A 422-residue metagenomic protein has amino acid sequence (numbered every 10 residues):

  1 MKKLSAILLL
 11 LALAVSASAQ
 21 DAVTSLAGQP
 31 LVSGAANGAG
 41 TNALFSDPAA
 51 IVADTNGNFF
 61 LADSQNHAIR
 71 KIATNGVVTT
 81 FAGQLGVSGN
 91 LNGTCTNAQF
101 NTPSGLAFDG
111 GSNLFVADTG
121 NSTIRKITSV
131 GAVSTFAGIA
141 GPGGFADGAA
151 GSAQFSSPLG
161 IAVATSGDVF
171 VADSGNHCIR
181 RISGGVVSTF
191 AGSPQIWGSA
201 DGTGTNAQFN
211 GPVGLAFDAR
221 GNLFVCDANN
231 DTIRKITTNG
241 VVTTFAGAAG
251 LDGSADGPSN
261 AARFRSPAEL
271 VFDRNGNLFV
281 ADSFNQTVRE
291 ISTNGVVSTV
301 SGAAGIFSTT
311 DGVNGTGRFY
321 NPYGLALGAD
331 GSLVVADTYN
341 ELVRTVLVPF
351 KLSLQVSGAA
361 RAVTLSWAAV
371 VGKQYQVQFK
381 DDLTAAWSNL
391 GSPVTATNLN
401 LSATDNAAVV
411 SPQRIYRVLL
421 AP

Functional and structural regions predicted by a protein language model:
S5-S16: Bacterial N-terminal signal peptides
D21-A49, V77-S104, V130-L159, V186-V213 (+2 more regions): Gly/Pro-rich loop segments of beta-rich domains
A53-N56, F108-G111, V163-S166, F217-R220 (+2 more regions): Residue-level detector of Asp-centered blade-edge/turn motifs that repeat once per structural unit in beta-propeller
N58-F60, N113-F115, D168-F170, N222-F224 (+2 more regions): Conserved beta-propeller blade signature
S64, T119-G120, S174-G175, A228 (+2 more regions): Short loop/turn segments immediately following the C-termini of beta-strands
H67-K71, V77, S122-K126, A132 (+8 more regions): A short loop-to-beta-strand structural motif that recurs across blades of beta-propeller domains
N321-F350: Blade-level signature of beta-propeller repeat domains, shared across WD40, Kelch, NHL, RCC1 and BNR/Asp-box propellers
L347-P422: Short, composition-biased motifs enriched in small/polar/acidic residues
